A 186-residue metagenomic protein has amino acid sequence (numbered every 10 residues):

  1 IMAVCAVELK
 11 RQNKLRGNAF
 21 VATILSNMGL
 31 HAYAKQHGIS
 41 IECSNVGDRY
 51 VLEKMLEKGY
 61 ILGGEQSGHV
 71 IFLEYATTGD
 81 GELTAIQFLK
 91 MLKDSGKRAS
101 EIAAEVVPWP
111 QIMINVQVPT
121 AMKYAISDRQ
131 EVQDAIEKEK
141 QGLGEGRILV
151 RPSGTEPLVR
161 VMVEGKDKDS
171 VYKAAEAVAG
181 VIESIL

Functional and structural regions predicted by a protein language model:
V4, R11-L186: Phosphate-binding and adjacent anionic-ligand microenvironments
